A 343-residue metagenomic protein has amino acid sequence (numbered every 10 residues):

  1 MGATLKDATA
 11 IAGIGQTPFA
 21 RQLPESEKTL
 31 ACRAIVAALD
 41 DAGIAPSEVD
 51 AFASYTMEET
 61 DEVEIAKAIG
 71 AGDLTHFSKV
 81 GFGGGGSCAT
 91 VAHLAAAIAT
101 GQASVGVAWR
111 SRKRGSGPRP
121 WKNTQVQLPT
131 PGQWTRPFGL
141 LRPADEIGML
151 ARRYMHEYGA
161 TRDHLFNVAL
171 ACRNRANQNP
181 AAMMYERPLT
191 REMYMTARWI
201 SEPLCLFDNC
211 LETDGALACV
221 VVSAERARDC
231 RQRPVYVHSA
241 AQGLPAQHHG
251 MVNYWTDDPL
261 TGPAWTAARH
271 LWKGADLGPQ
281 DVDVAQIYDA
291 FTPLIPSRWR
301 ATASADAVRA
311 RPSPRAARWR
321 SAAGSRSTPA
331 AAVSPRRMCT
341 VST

Functional and structural regions predicted by a protein language model:
M1-E25, F166-N167, W199-T266, H270 (+1 more regions): Condensing-enzyme catalytic core mediating Claisen C-C bond formation in acyl metabolism
M1-G85, L150, Y154-T161, M183-M184 (+4 more regions): Conserved active-site "lid/cap" helical segment
L5, Y55-W109, K113-E146, Y185-L211 (+3 more regions): Conserved catalytic cysteine-centered active-site region of acyl-thioester-dependent Claisen-condensing enzymes
L23-E25, G117-K122, N177-A181, H248-M251 (+1 more regions): Short acidic, glycine/serine/threonine-rich loops at helix termini
C32-V36, V63-A66, C88-A95, A99 (+5 more regions): Predominant activation on well-ordered alpha-helical scaffold segments within soluble catalytic domains
P46-Y55, H76-S78, G106-S111, D163-L170 (+4 more regions): Beta-strand segments within the central parallel beta-sheet cores of soluble alpha/beta enzyme folds
T135-M183, A331-P335: Conserved thiamine diphosphate
G250-S313, S325-T328: C-terminal catalytic subdomain
